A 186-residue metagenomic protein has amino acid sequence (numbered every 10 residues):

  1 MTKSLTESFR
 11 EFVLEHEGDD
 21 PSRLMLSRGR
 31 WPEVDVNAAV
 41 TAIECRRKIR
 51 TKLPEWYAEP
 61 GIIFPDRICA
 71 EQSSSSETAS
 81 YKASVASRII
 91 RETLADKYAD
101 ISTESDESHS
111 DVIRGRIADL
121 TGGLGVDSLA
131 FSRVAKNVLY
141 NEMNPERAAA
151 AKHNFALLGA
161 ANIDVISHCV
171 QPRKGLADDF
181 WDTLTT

Functional and structural regions predicted by a protein language model:
M1-T186: SAM-dependent transferase fold signal centered on methyltransferase-like domains, encompassing both Class I
